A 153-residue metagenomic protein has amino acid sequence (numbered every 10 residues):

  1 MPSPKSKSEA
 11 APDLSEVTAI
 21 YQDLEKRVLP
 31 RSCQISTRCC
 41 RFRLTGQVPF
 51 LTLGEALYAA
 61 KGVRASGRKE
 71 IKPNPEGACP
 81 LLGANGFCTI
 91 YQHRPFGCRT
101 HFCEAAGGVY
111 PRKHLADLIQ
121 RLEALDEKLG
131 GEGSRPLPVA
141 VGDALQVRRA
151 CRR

Functional and structural regions predicted by a protein language model:
M1-R153: Short loop/turn segments that flank or connect secondary-structure elements
